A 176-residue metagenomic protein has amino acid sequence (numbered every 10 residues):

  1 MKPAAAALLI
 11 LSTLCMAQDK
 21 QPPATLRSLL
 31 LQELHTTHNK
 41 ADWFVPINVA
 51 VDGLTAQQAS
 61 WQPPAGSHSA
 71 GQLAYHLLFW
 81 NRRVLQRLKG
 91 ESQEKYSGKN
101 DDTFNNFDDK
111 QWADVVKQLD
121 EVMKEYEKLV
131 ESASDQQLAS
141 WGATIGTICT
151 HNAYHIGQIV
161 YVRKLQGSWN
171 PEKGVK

Functional and structural regions predicted by a protein language model:
M1-A7: Sec-dependent signal peptide recognition, specifically the positively charged N-region followed immediately by
L9-A17: Hydrophobic h-region of N-terminal signal peptides that target proteins for export in Gram-negative bacteria
Q18-L26: Cleaved targeting-peptide boundary
P23, Q32-F44, N48-V51, Q58-D101 (+1 more regions): Short, contiguous alpha-helical
R27, K40, F44, N81 (+3 more regions): A structural signal for well-ordered alpha-helical scaffolds and beta->alpha junctions
L30-T37, D109-A113: Active-site rim elements
N48, D52-A56, K124-E127, E131: Amphipathic, well-packed alpha-helical segments that form the structural scaffold of globular domains
T103-Q136, A143-G146: Acidic/histidine-rich alpha-helical segments that form the ligand environment of transition-metal centers
